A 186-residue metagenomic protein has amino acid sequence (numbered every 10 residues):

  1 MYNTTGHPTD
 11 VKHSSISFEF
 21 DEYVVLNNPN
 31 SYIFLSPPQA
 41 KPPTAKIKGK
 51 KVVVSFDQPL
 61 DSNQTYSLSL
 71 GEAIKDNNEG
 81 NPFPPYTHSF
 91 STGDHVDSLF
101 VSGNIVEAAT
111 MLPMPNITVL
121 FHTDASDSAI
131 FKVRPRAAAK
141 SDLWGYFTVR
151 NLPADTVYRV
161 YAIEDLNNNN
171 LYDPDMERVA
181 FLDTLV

Functional and structural regions predicted by a protein language model:
M1-V157, Y161-L166, D175-F181: Acidic, low-complexity Ser/Thr/Gly/Pro-rich repeat segments typical of extracellular/periplasmic and surface-exposed
N169: Acidic carboxylate motifs that coordinate Ca2+ or other divalent cations, activating on Asp/Glu
L182-V186: Short, composition-biased linear "edge" segments at structural boundaries
